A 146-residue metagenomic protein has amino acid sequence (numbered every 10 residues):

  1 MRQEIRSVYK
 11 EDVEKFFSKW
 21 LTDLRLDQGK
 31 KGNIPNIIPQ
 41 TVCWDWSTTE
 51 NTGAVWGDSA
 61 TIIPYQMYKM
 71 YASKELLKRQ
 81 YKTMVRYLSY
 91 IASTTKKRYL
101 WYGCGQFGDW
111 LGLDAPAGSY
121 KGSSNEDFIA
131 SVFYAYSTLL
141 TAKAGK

Functional and structural regions predicted by a protein language model:
M1-S7, F17, G53-Q66, D127-A142: Well-ordered alpha-helical segments within folded domains of soluble proteins
M1-T41, M70-A130: Active-site acid/base region of carbohydrate-active enzymes
D45-T49: Conserved, well-structured interaction surfaces
N51-G53, A117-G118: Short secondary-structure boundary micro-motifs
K69-S73, K143-K146: A broad detector of the eukaryotic-type serine/threonine protein kinase catalytic domain
L88-A92, T138-G145: A structural signal for well-ordered alpha-helices, especially hydrophobic packing surfaces of coiled-coils
